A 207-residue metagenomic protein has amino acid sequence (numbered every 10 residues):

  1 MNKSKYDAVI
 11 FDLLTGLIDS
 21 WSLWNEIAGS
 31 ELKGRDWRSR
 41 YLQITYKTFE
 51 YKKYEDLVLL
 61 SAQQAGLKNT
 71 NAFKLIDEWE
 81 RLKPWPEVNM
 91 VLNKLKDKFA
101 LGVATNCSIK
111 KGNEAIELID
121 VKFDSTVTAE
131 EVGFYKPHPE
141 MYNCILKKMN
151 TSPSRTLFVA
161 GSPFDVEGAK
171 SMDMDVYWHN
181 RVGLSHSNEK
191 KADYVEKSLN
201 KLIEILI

Functional and structural regions predicted by a protein language model:
M1-L42, G66: Active-site neighborhood of HAD-like aspartate-dependent phosphohydrolases
M1-Y6, N93, C107-I207: Asp-based, Mg2+/Mn2+-dependent phosphohydrolase catalytic module
S20-W24, L82-W85, W178: Tryptophan-centric aromatic hotspots in well-structured domains and transmembrane helices
L23-I27, D36, L60-Q64, K74 (+5 more regions): Alpha-helical elements of Rossmann-like donor-binding domains used by nucleotide-donor carbohydrate transfer enzymes
I27-A28, K47, H186-E189: Short, flexible, glycine-rich and Lys/Arg-enriched loop motifs at helix boundaries that contact anionic partners
S30-E31, R35-I76: A metal-dependent, Asp-based hydrolase signature
R40, D97-K98, K122: Structured helix-beta-strand junction loops
E55-L59, F73-V103, N113, P139: Short, acidic loop-to-helix structural element flanking the phosphoryl-transfer center in phosphate-processing enzymes
